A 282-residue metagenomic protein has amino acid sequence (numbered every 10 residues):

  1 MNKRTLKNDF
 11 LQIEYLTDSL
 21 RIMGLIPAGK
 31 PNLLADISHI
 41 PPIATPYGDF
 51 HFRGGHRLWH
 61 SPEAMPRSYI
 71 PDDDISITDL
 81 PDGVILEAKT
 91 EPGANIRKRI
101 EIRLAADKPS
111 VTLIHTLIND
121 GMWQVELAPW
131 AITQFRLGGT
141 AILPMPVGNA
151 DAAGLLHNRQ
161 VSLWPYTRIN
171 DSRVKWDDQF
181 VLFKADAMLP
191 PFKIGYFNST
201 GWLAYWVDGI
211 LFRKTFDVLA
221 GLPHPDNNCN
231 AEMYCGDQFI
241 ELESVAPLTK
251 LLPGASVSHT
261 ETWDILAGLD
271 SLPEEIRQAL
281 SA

Functional and structural regions predicted by a protein language model:
M1-A282: Surface-exposed acidic/polar loop and edge beta-strand patches at domain peripheries
